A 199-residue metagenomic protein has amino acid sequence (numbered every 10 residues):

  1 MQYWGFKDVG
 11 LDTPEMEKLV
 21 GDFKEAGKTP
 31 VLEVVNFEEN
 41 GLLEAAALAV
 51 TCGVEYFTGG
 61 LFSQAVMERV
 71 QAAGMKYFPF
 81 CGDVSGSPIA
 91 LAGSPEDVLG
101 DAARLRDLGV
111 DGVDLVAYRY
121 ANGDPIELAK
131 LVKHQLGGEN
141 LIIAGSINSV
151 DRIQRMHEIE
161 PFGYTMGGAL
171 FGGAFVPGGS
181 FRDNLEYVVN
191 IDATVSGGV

Functional and structural regions predicted by a protein language model:
M1-P30, F37-N40, A46-C52, A103-D107 (+3 more regions): Conserved N-terminal beta1-alpha1 strand-loop-helix module at the mouth
Q2-F6, P30-V34, F57-G59, Y77-G82 (+3 more regions): Hydrophobic faces of well-ordered beta-strands that scaffold small-molecule active sites in alpha/beta enzyme cores
E15-L19, E44-L48, A65-R69, E127-L131 (+1 more regions): A short acidic, amphipathic alpha-helical/loop segment
E17, A92-G100, G123-K130, G178-N184: Charged helix-capping and loop-helix junction motifs
F23, M67-V70, G74-M75, V132-Q135 (+2 more regions): C-terminal helical cap(s) of enzyme catalytic domains, especially alpha/beta-barrels
V35, G41-A121, Q135, N190-T194: Conserved anion-binding
E39-T51, G93-G100, L131-Y164: Catalytic cores of alpha/beta
C52-A65, L108-Y120, S146-I147, H157-R182: Glycine-rich phosphate-binding active-site loops on the catalytic face of alpha/beta enzymes
